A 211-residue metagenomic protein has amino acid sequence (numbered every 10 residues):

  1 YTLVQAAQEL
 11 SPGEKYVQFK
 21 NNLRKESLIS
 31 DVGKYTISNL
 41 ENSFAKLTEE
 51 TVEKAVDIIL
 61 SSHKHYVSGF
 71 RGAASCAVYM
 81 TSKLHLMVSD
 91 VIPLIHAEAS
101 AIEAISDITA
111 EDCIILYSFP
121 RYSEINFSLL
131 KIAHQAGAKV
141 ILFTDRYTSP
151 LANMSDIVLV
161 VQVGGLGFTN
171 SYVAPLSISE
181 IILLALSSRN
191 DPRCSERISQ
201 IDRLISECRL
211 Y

Functional and structural regions predicted by a protein language model:
Y1-E50: HTH-adjacent hinge/linker in prokaryotic transcriptional regulators
T2, A6, I58, Q200-I201: Short acidic/histidine-centered micro-motifs embedded in hydrophobic/aromatic stretches that mark compact functional
N42-A45, D57, S106: Surface-exposed charged/polar residues within alpha-helices that form helix-capping/stabilizing sites and interaction
E50-D57: A short, basic/flexible loop-to-alpha-helix module at the beginning of a structural domain
S61-S177, I181-D191: Glycine-rich phosphate-binding loops that contact phosphosugars or nucleotide phosphates
P192-Y211: A short, charged, Gly/Pro-tolerant segment at domain boundaries
